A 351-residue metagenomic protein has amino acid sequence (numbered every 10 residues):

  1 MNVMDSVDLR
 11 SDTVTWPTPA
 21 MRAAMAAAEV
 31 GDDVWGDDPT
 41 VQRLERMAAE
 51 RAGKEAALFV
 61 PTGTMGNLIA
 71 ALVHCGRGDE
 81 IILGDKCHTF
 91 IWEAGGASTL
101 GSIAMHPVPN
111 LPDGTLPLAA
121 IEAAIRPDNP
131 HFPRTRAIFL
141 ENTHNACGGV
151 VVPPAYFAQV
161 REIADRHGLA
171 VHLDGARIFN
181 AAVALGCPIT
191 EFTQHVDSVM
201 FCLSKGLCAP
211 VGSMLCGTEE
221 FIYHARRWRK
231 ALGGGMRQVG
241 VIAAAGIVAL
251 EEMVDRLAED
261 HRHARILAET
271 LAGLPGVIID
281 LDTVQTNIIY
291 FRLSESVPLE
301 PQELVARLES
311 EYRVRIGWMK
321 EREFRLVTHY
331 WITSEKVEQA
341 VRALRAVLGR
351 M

Functional and structural regions predicted by a protein language model:
N2-D282, T286-E311, G317-I332, K336-R350: Conserved PLP-enzyme active-site core in the AAT-like
